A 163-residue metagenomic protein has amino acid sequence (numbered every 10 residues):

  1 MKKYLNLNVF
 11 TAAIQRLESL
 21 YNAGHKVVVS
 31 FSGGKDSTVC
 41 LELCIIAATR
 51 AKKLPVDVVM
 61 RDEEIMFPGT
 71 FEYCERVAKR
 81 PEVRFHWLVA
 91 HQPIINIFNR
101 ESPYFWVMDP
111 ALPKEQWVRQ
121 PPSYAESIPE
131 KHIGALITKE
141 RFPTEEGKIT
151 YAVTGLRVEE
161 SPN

Functional and structural regions predicted by a protein language model:
M1-N163: ATP-dependent adenylation/nucleotidyltransferase module used to activate substrates
